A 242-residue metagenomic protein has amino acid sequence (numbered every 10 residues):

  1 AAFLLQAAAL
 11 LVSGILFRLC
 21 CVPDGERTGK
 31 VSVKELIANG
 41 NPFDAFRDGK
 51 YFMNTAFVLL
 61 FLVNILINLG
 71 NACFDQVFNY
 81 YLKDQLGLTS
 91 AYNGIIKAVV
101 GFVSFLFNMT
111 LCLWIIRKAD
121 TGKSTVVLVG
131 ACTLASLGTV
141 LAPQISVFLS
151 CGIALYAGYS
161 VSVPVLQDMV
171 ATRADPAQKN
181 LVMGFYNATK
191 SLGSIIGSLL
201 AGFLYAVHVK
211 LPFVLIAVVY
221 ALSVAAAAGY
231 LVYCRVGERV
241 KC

Functional and structural regions predicted by a protein language model:
A8-K30, V224-L231: C-terminal membrane-cytosol helix-exit motif in multi-pass small-molecule transporters
D24-L60: Juxtamembrane intracellular "pre-TM" segments in multi-pass secondary transporters
Q76-Y92: Short amphipathic helix-loop junctions that connect adjacent transmembrane helices in Major Facilitator Superfamily/SLC
F107-D120, Y205: Helix-to-loop junctions at the C-terminal end of transmembrane segments in multipass secondary transporters
K123-G138: Structural signature of the two symmetry-related core transmembrane helices
V140-C151: Helix-loop junctions at membrane interfaces in 12-TM secondary transporters
V161-A174: Intracellular juxtamembrane helix-capping segments at the cytosolic ends of symmetry-related transmembrane helices
Q178-A206: A late C-terminal transmembrane helix in Major Facilitator Superfamily
